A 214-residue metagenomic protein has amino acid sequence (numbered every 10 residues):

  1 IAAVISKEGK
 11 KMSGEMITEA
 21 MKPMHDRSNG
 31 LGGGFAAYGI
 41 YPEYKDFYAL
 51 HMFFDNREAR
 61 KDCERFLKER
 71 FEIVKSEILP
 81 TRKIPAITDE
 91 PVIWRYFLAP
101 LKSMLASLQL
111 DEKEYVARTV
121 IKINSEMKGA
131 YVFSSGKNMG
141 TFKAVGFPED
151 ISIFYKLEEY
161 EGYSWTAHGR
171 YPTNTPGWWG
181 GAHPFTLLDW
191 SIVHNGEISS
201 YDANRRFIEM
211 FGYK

Functional and structural regions predicted by a protein language model:
I1-K214: Conserved short alpha-helical segments that host acidic/polar catalytic motifs at enzyme active sites
